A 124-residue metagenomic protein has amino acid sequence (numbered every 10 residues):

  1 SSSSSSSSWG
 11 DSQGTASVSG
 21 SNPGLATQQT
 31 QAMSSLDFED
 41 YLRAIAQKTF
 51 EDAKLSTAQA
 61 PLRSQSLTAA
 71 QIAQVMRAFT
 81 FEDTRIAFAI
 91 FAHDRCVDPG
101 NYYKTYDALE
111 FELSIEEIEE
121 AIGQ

Functional and structural regions predicted by a protein language model:
S1-Q124: General marker for long, soluble alpha-helical cores
